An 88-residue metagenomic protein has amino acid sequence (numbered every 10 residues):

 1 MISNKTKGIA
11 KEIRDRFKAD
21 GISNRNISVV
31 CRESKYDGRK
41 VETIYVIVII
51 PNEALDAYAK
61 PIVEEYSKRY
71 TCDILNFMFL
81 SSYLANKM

Functional and structural regions predicted by a protein language model:
M1-K11: A short, highly charged nucleic-acid-interacting micro-segment common to nuclease and nuclease-linked defense proteins
R14-L55: Amphipathic, interaction-prone secondary-structure segments
V48-M88: C-terminal basic regulatory modules in eukaryotic proteins
